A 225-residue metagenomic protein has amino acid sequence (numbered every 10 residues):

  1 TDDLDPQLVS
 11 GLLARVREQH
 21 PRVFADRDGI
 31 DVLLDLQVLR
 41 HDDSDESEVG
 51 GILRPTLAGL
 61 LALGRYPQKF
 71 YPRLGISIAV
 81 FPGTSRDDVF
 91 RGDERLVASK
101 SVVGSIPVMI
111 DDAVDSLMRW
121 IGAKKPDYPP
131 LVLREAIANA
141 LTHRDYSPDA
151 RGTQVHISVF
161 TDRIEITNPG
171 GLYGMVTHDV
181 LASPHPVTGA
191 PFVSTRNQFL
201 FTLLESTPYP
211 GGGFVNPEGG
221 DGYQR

Functional and structural regions predicted by a protein language model:
T1-H178, A182-P184, F192-R196, L200-R225: Bergerat-fold GHKL/Histidine-kinase-like ATPase
